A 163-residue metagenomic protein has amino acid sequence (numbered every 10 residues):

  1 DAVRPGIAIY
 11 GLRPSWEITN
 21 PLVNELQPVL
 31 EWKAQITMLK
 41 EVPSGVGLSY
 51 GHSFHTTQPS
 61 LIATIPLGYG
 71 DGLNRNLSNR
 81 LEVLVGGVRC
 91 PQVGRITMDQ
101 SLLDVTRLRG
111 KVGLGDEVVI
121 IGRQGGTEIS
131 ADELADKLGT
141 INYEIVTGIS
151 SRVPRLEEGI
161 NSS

Functional and structural regions predicted by a protein language model:
D1-S163: Active-site anion/phosphate-binding pocket segments in diverse small-molecule metabolic enzymes
